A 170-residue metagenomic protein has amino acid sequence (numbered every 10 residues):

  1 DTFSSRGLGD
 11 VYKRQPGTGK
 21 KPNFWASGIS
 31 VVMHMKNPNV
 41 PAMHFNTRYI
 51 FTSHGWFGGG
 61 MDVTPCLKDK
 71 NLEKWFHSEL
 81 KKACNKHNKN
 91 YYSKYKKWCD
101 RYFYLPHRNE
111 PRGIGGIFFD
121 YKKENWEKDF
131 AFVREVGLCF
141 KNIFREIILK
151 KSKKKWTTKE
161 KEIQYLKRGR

Functional and structural regions predicted by a protein language model:
D1-Y12: Single conserved hydrophobic/aromatic residue that forms the stacking wall/gate of nucleotide- or nucleobase-binding
F3, N23-S27, P41, Y95-W98 (+1 more regions): A short linear-motif detector with a strong N-terminal bias
D10, G19-F24, R134-C139: A broad, low-specificity signal for short, low-complexity segments enriched in glycine/proline and polar/charged
K13-E73: Aromatic- and glycine-enriched beta-alpha-beta binding-site module
G55-T157, E162: Long, contiguous internal "core" modules enriched in hydrophobic/ aromatic residues
E162-R170: C-terminal, helix-dominated tail/subdomain
